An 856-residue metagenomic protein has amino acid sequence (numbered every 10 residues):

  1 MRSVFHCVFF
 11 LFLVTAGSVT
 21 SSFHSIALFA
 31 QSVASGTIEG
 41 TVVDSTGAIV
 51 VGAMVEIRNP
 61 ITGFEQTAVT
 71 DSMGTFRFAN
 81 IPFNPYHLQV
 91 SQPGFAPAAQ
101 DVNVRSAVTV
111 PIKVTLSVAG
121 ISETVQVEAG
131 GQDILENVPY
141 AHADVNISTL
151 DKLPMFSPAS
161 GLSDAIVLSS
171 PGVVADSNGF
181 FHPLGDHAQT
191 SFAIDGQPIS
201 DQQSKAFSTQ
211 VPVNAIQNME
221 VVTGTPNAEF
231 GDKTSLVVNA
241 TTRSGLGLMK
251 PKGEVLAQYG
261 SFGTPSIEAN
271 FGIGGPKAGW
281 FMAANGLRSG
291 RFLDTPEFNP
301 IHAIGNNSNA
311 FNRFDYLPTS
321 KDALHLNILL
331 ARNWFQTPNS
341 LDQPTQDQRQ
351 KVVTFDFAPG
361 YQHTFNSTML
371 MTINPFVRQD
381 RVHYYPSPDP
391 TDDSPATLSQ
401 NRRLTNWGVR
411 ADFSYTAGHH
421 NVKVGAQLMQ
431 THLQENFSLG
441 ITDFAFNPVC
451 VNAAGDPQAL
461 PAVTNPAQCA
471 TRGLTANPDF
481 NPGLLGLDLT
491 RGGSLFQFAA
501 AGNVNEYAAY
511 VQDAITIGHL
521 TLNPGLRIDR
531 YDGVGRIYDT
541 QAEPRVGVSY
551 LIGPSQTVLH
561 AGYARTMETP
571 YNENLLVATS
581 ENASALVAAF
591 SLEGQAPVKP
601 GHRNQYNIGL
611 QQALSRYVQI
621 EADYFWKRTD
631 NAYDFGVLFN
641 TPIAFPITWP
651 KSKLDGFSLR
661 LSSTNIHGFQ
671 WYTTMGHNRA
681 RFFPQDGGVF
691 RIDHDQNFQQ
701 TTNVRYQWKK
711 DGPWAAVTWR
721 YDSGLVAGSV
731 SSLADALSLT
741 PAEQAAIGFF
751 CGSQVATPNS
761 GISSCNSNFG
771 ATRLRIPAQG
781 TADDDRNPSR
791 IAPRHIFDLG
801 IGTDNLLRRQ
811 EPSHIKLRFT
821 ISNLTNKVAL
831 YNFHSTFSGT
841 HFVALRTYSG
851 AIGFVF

Functional and structural regions predicted by a protein language model:
I26-A143, S200, N214: Periplasm-facing N-terminal accessory domains of Gram-negative outer-membrane beta-barrel systems
F64, N406-R410, Q595-K599, Q605 (+3 more regions): Outer membrane beta-barrel strand-and-loop segments of large Gram-negative receptors, especially TonB-dependent
F95-A96, Q100-S117, I121-A228, D232 (+4 more regions): Periplasmic N-terminal accessory/gating domains of Gram-negative outer-membrane beta-barrel systems
Y259-R288, E297-F335, R349-M371, P544: Transmembrane beta-barrel wall of Gram-negative outer-membrane proteins
L317-R332, V352-R536: Face-selective signature of the C-terminal outer-membrane beta-barrel domain
R332-Q336, R381, Y550, P554-Q605 (+3 more regions): Surface-exposed extracellular loop regions of Gram-negative outer-membrane beta-barrel proteins, predominantly
T516-H519, F625-R628, P646-S731: Gram-negative outer-membrane beta-barrel transporters
R720-P777, I791-I796, T803-F856: C-terminal beta-signal and adjacent terminal beta-strands/loops of Gram-negative outer-membrane beta-barrel proteins
